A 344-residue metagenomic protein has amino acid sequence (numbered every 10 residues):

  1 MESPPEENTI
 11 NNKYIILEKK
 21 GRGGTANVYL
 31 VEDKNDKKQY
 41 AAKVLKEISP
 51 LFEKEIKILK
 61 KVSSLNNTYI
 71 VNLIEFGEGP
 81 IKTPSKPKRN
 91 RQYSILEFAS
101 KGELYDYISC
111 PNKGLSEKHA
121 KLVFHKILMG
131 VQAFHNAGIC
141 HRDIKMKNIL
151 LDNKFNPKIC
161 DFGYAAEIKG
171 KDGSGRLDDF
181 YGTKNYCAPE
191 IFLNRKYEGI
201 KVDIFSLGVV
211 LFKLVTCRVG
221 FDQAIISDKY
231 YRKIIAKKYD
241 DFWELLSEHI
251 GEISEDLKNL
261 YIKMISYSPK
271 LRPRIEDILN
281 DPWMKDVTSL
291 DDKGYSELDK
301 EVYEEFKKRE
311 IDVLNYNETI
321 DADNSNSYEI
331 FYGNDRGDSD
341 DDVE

Functional and structural regions predicted by a protein language model:
L17-G23, V28: Protein kinase glycine-rich loop
N72-N90: Short beta-strand micro-motifs within the conserved protein kinase catalytic domain, predominantly in the N-lobe
S85-E103: Conserved short submotifs of the Hanks-type protein kinase catalytic core that shape the nucleotide-binding pocket
V123-F124: Activation segment signature within eukaryotic-like protein kinase domains
H135-D152: Catalytic-loop of the protein kinase fold
R176-I191: Conserved activation segment of eukaryotic-like protein kinases, specifically the C-terminal portion of the activation
S266-D291: Terminal C-lobe "cap" of eukaryotic-type protein kinase domains
